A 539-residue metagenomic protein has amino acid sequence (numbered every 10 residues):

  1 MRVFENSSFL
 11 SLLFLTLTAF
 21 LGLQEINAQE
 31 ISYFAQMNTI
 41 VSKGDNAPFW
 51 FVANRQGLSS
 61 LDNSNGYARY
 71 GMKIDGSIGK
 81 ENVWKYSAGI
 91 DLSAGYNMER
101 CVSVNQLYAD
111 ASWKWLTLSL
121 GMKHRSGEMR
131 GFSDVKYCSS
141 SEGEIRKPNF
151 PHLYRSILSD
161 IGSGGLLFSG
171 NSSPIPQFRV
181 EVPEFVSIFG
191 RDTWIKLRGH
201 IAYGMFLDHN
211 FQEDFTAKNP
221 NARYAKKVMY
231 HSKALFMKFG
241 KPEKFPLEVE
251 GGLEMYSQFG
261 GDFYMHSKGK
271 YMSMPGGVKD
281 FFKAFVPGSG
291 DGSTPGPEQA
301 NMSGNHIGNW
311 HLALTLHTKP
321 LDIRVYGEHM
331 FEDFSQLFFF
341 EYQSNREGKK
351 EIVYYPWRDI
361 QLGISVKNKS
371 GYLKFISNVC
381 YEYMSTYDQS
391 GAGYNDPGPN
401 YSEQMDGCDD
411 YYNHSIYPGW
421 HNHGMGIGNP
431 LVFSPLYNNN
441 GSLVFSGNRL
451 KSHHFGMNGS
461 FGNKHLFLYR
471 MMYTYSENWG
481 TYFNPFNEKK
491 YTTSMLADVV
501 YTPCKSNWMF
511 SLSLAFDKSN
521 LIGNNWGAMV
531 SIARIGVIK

Functional and structural regions predicted by a protein language model:
M1-I31, G536-K539: Bacterial Sec-dependent N-terminal signal peptides
I26-P151, I161, L166-V186, T193-L197 (+2 more regions): Beta-barrel outer-membrane channel/assembly domains of diderm bacteria
Q29-S32, D75-Y86, S112-L116, F185-G199 (+6 more regions): Short loop/turn motifs that connect adjacent beta-strands in outer-membrane beta-barrel proteins
M37-D45, G76, I90-Y96, W115 (+12 more regions): Transmembrane beta-strands of outer-membrane beta-barrel pores
D45-V52, E99-V102, G131-Y137, S159-S163 (+6 more regions): Outer-membrane beta-barrel translocator domains and adjoining extracellular loop/strand segments of Gram-negative
A68-G76, L107-A111, L120, F178-E184 (+8 more regions): Residues on the lipid-exposed face of transmembrane beta-strands in outer-membrane beta-barrel proteins
I195-Y326, E332-F334: Aromatic- and glycine-enriched pocket-lining scaffold segments that form the walls of small-molecule binding clefts
P297-N309, R324-K539: Outer-membrane beta-barrel pore domains
